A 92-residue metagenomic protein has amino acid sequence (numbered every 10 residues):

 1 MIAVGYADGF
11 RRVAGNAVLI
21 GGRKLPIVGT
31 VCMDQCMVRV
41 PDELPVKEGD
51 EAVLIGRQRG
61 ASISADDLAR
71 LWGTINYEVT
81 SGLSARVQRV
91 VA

Functional and structural regions predicted by a protein language model:
M1-A92: Active-site anion/phosphate-binding pocket segments in diverse small-molecule metabolic enzymes
